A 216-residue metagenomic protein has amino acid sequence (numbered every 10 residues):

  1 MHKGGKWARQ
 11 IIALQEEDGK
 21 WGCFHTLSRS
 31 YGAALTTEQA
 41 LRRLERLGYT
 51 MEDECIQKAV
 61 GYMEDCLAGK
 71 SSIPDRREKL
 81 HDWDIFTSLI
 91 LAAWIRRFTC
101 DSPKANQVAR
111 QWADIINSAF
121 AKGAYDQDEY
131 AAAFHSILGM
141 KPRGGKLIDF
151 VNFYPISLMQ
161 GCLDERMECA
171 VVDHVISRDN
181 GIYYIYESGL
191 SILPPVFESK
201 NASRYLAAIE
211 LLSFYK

Functional and structural regions predicted by a protein language model:
M1-K216: Preference for long, amphipathic alpha-helical scaffolds in soluble/luminal domains and all-alpha bundles
